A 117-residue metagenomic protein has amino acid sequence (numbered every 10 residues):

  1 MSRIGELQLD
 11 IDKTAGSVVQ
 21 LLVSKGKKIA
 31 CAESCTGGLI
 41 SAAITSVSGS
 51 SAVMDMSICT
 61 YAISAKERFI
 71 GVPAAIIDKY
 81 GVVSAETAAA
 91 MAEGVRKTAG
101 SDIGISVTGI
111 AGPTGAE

Functional and structural regions predicted by a protein language model:
M1-E117: Short alpha-helical segments enriched in small residues
